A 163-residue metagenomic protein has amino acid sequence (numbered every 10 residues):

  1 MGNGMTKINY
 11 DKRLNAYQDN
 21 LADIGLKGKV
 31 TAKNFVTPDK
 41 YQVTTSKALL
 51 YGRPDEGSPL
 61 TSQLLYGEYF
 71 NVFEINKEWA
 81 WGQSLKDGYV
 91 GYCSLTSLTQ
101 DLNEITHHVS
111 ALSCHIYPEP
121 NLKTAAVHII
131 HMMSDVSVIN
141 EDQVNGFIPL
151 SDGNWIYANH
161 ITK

Functional and structural regions predicted by a protein language model:
G2-D39, D55, S62, Y66-H115 (+2 more regions): Boundary regions of SH3-family modules and the immediately adjacent low-complexity/disordered segments in eukaryotic
Q42-S46, G52-L60: Extended, low-hydrophobicity, Ser/Thr/Pro/Gly-biased non-transmembrane segments
A48-L49, K77: Short active-site-proximal "capping" loops at secondary-structure junctions
L49-L50, T162: Active-site/binding-pocket entry motifs
